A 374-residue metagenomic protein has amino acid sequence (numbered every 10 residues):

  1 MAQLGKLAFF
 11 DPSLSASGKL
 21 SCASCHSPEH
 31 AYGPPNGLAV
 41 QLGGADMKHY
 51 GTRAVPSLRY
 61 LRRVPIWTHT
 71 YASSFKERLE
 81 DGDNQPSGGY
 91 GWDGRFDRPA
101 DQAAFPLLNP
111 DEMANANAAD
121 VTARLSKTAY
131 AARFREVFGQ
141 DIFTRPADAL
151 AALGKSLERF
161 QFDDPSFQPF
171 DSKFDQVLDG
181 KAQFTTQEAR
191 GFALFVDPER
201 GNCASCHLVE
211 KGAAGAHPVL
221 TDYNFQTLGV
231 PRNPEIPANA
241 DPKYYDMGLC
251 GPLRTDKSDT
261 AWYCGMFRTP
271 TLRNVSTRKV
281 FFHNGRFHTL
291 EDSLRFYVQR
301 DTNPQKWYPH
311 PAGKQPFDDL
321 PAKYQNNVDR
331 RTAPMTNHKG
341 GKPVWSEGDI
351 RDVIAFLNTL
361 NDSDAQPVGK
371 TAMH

Functional and structural regions predicted by a protein language model:
M1-A100, P169-H310, V368-H374: Short glycine/threonine-rich turn/loop motifs
M1-A8, F105-P110, A114-A189, A193 (+4 more regions): Post-cleavage N-terminal segment of exported redox proteins
G88-D93, D97-A103, V121-L125, K155-F162 (+2 more regions): Short, functional N-terminal and low-complexity linear motifs
D93, N115, T128, D222 (+3 more regions): Low-complexity, intrinsically disordered regions enriched in charged/polar residues
A238-A240, Y245, H283, F317-D318 (+3 more regions): Intrinsic-disorder/low-complexity regions
E291-D292, Q299-G341: An amphipathic alpha-helical core segment
